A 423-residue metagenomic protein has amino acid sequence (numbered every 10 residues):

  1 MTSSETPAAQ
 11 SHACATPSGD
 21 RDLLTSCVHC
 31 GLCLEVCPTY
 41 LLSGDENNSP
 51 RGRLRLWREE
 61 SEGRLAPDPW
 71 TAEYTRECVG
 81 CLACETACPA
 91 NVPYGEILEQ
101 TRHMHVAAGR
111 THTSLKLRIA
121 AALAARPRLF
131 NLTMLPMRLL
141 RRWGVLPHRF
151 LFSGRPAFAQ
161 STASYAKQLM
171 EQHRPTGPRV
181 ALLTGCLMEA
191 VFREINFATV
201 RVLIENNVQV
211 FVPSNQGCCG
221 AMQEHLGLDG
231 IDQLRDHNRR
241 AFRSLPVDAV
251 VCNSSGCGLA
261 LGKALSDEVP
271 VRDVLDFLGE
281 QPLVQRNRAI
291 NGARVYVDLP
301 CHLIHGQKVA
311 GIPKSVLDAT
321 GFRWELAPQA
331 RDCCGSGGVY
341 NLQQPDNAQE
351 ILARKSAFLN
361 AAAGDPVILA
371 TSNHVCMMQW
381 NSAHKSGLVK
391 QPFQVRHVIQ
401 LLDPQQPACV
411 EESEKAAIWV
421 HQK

Functional and structural regions predicted by a protein language model:
T2-A13, Y40-E73, N91-I119, K390-Q394 (+1 more regions): Non-heme iron-sulfur electron-transfer modules
T2-E5, S11-L24, V28-G31: N-terminal glycine-rich, Lys/His-bearing helix-loop that initiates the first secondary-structure elements of many
T16-P17, Y94-K423: Iron-sulfur cluster-binding electron-transfer modules in prokaryotic oxidoreductases
R21-Y40, D68, A72-V92, R331: Cysteine-centered iron-sulfur cluster-binding motifs in ferredoxin-type domains/subunits of redox enzymes
T25, G44-N48, L226-D229: Alpha-helix capping and helix-loop boundary segments enriched in small/acidic/polar residues
L32, G52, W70-V79, A83 (+5 more regions): Generic alpha-helix structural propensity
L32-E35, D45-P50, V210: N-terminal glycine-rich anion-binding loops that anchor highly charged ligand groups
